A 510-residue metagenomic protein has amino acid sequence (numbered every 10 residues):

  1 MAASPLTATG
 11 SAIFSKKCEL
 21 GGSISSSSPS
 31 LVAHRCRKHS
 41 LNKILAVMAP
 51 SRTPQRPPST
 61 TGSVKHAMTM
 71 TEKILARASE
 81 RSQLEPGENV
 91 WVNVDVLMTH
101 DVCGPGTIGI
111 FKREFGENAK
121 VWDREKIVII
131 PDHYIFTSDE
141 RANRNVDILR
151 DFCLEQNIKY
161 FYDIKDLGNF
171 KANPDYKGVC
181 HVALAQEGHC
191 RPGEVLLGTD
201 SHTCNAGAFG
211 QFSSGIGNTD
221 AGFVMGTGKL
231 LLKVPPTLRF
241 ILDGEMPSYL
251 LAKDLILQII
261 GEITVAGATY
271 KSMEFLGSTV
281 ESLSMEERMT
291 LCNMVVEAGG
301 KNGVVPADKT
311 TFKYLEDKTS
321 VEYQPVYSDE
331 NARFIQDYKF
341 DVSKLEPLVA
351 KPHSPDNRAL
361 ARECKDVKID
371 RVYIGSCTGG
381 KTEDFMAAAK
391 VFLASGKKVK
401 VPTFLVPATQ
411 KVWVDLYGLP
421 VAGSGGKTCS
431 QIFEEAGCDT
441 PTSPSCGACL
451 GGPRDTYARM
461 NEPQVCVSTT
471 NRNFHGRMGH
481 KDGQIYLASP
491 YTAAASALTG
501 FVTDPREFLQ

Functional and structural regions predicted by a protein language model:
A2-Q510: Fe-S-dependent hydro-lyases/dehydratases of central metabolism
